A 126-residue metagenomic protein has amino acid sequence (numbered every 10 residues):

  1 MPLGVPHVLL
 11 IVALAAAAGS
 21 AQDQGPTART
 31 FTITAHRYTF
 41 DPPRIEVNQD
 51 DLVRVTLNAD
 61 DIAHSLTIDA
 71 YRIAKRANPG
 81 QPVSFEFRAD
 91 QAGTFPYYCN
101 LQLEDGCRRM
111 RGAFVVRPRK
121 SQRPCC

Functional and structural regions predicted by a protein language model:
G4-A16: Bacterial N-terminal signal peptides
A16, G25-P26, A77-C126: Extracellular/periplasmic metallocenter environments
Q24-L52: N-terminal edge beta-strand
P43-I45, R72-R76, F85-E86: Beta-strand-rich interaction surfaces with strong enrichment in secreted/lumenal proteins
L52-N58: Short edge beta-strand/loop segments characteristic of extracellular beta-sandwich folds
A59-A63: Short proline/glycine-enriched turn/loop motifs at strand-loop junctions of beta-rich domains
H64-A70: Change to "...patches in solvent-exposed regions of secreted, membrane-anchored, or virion-exposed structural
